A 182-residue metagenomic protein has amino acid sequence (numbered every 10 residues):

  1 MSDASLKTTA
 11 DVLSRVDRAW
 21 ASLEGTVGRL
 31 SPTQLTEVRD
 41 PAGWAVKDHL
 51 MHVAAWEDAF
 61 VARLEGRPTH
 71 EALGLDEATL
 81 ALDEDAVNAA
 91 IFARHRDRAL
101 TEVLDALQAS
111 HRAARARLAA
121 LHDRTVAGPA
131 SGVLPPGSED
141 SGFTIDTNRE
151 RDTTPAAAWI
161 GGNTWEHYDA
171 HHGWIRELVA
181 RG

Functional and structural regions predicted by a protein language model:
M1-V12, A59-H111, G182: Short, helix-capping/interhelical loops that line the mouth of catalytic, cofactor-, or ligand-binding pockets
S2-P32, A55-E65, G162, E166-D169: Alpha-helical bundle segments that constitute or directly flank the non-heme di-iron/ferroxidase center
A10-D17, L50, A54, T101-L104 (+3 more regions): Short amphipathic alpha-helical segments with heptad-repeat character
W20-G28, E57-A62, Q108-H122, H172 (+1 more regions): Structural signal for well-ordered, non-membrane alpha-helices
R29-Q34, L118-A127, A180-G182: Surface-exposed helix-capping loop/turn segments at secondary-structure junctions
L35-H52, R96-R112: Short, charge-rich amphipathic segments
T36-A86, P129-G182: Short, contiguous alpha-helical
D105-D140: Short, positively charged, low-complexity/disordered linker segments
